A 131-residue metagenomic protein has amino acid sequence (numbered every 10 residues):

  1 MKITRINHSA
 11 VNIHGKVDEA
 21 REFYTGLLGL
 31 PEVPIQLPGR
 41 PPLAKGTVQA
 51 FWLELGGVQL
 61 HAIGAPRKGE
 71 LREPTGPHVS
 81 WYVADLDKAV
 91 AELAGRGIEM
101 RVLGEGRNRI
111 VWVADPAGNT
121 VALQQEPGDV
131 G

Functional and structural regions predicted by a protein language model:
M1, P42-L43, F51-W52, G69-L71 (+1 more regions): Short secondary-structure boundary/capping segments
M1-R21, P34, P77-V79, P127-G131: N-terminal beta-strand motif that seeds the catalytic metal site of vicinal oxygen chelate
M1-T4, V90-G131: Vicinal oxygen chelate
I6-G15, F51-E54, R67-L93, R109-A114 (+1 more regions): Vicinal oxygen chelate
V11-V58: Core segments of cupin and vicinal oxygen chelate
R40-P42, E70, I110, V130: Generic structural signal for helix capping and beta-alpha/helix-loop junctions
L60-G64: A short acidic-to-branched-hydrophobic micro-motif
